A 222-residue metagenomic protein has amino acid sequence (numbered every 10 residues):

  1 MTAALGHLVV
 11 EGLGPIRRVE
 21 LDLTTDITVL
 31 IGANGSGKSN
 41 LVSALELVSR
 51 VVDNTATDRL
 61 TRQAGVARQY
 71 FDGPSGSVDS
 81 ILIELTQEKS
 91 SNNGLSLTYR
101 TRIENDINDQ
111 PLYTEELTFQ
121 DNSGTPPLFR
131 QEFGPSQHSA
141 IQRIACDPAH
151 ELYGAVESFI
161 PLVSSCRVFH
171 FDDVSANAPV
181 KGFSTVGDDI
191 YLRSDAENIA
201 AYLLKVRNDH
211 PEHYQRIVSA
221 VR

Functional and structural regions predicted by a protein language model:
M1-R17: N-terminal pre-Walker A segment at the start of P-loop NTPase domains
V19-L23: Conserved A-loop
I27: Walker A (P-loop) ATP-phosphate-binding motif of ABC ATPase nucleotide-binding domains
L30: Hydrophobic anchor at the beta1->P-loop junction of P-loop NTPases
A33: P-loop (Walker A) phosphate-binding loop of NTP-binding proteins
K38: Conserved lysine of the Walker
V42-N108: Conserved P-loop NTP-binding catalytic core
S91-R222: Electropositive, glycine-dotted interaction segments that contact anionic polymers or phosphate-rich ligands
